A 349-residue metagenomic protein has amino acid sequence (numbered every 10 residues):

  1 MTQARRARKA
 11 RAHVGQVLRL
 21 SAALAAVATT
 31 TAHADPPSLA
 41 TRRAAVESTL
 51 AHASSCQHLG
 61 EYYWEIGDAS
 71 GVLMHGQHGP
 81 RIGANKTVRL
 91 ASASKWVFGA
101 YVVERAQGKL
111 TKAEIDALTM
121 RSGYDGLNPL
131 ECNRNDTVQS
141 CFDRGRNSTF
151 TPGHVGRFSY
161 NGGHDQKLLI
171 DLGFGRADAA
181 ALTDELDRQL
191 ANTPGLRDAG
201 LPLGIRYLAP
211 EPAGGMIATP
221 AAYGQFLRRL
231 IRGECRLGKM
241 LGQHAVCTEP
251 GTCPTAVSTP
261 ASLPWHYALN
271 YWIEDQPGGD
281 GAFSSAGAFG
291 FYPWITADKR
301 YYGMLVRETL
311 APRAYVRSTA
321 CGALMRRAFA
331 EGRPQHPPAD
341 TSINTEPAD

Functional and structural regions predicted by a protein language model:
M1-V14: N-terminal secretory signal peptides that target proteins for export/translocation
V17-T29: Bacterial N-terminal signal peptides
D35-V46, P277-D349: Structured C-terminal helix/loop/strand segments within mature extracytoplasmic catalytic/sensor domains
R42-V88, Y292-T296, R300-V306: A short, well-structured edge-of-sheet supersecondary motif
S54-G60, S70, H75, P80-D165 (+1 more regions): Active-site-proximal loop and beta-strand segments within enzyme catalytic domains
W96, A100, H164-G173, P210-R236 (+1 more regions): Active-site-proximal alpha-helical segments within enzyme catalytic domains
E131-F226: Mid-domain, small-residue-enriched loop/turn segments at the edges of structured enzyme/sensor domains
G200-Y207, G214, A245-L305: Active-site Gly/Thr loop motif
